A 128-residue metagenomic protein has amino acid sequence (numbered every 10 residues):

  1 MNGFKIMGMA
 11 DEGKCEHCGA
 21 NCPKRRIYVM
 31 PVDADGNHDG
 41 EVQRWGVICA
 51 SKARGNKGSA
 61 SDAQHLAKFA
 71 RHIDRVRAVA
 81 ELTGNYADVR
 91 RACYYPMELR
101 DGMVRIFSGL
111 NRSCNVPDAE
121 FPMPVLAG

Functional and structural regions predicted by a protein language model:
M1-G128: Extended, alpha-helix-rich binding/interface surfaces that flank or overlap catalytic cores and mediate recognition
